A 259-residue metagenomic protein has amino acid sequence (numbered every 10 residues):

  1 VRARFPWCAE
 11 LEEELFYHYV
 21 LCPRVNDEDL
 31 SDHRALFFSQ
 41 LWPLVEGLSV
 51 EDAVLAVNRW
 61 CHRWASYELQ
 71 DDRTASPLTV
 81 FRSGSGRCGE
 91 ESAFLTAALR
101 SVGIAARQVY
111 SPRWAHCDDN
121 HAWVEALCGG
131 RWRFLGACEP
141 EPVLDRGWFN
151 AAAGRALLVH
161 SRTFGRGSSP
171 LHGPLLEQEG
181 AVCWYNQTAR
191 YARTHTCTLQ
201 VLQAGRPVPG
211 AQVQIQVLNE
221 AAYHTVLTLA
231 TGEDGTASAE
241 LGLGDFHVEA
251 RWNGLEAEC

Functional and structural regions predicted by a protein language model:
V1-E51: Linear, non-domain "peripheral" regions
P43-L48, A53-R59, E68-L78, S83-L176 (+2 more regions): Hydrophobic/aromatic-rich core segments of domains that either
C128, Q203, W252-G254: Surface-exposed loop/turn motifs at beta-strand-loop junctions within extracellular Ig-like and Fibronectin type III
H195-G205: A short, amphipathic beta-strand motif
Q203-Y223, L243: Short, ordered, surface-exposed loop/turn motifs in non-cytosolic proteins
N219-L241: Short, acidic Ser/Thr/Gly-rich low-complexity loop/linker segments typical of extracellular and cell-surface proteins
G244-L255: A short, solvent-exposed beta-strand micro-motif common in secreted/extracellular proteins
A257-C259: Short, intrinsically disordered, charge-balanced linker/junction segments flanking boundaries in proteins
